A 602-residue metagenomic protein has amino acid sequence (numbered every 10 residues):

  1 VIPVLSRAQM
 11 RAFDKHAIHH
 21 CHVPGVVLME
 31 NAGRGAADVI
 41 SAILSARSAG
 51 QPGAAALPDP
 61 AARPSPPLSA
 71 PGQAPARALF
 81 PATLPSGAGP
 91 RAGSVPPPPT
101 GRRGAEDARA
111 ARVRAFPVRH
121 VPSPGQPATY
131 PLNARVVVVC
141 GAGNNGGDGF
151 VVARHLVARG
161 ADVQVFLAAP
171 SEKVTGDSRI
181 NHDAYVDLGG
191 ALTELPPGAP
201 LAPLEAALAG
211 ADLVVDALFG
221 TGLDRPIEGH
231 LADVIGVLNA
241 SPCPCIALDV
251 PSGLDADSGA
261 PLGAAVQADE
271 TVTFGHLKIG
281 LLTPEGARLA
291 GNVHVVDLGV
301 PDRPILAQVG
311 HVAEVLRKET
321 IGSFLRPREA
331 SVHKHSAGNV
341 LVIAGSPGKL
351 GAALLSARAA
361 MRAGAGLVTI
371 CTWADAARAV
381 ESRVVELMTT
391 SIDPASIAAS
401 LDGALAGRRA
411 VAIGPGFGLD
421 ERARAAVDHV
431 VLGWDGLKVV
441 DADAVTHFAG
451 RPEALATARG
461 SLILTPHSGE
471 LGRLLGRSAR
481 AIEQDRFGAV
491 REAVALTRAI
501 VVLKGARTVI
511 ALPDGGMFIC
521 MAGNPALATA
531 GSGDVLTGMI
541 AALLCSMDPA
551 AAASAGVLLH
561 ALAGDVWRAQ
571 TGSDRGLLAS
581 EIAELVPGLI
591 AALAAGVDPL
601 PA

Functional and structural regions predicted by a protein language model:
V1-P52, A56, A78-F80, G89 (+6 more regions): Small-residue (G/A/S/T)-rich helix-start motifs and N-terminal tracts that mark the onset
S65-P66, A78, V95-P97, V113: Intrinsic low-complexity tandem-repeat regions in disordered proteins
P66-R77, R119: Compositionally biased, intrinsically disordered low-complexity segments enriched in Pro/Arg/Gln/His
P71-G72, G87, R91: Short Gly/Ser/Thr- and charged-rich N-terminal loops/segments that act as flexible capping/hinge elements
V151-E228, A232-N239, R378-I392, A398-G407: N-terminal small/polar loop signature for handling phosphorylated ligands or for N-terminal nucleophile
S178-H182, L231-I235, A265-A268, V427 (+2 more regions): Amphipathic alpha-helical segments in well-structured domains
P197-L201, S252-A256, I279, S396-I397 (+1 more regions): Short acidic loop-to-helix transition motifs that present clustered carboxylates
E205, D212-L213, L218-H311: Internal gly/pro-rich beta-alpha loop/helix module that stabilizes soluble enzyme cofactors or their anionic handles
